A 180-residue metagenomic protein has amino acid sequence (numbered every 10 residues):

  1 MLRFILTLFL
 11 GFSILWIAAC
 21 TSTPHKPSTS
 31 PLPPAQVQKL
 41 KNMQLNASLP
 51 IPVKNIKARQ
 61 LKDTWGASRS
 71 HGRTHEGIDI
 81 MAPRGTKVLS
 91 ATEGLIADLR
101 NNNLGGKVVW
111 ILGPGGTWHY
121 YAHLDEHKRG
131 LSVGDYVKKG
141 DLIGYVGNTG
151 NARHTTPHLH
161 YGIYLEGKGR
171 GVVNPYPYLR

Functional and structural regions predicted by a protein language model:
M1-F4: Positively charged n-region of N-terminal signal peptides that target proteins for export
L8-W16: Bacterial N-terminal signal peptides
C20-K107, K139, V173-Y176: Surface-exposed, glycine-biased beta-strand/turn segments
P52-K54, N103, G130, A152-T156 (+1 more regions): Extracellular/periplasmic catalytic domains that process cell-envelope and extracellular macromolecules
D63, A82, D98, H123-E126 (+1 more regions): A residue-level detector for short acidic-glycine micro-motifs
D79-M81, V88-S90, W110-L112, H119-A122 (+3 more regions): Structural recognition of the beta-strand scaffold that forms the well-ordered cores of secreted hydrolase catalytic
A91-S132: Zn2+-dependent peptidoglycan hydrolase active-site motif and core
W110, D135-R180: Conserved, short, structured surface segments that act as functional micro-motifs
